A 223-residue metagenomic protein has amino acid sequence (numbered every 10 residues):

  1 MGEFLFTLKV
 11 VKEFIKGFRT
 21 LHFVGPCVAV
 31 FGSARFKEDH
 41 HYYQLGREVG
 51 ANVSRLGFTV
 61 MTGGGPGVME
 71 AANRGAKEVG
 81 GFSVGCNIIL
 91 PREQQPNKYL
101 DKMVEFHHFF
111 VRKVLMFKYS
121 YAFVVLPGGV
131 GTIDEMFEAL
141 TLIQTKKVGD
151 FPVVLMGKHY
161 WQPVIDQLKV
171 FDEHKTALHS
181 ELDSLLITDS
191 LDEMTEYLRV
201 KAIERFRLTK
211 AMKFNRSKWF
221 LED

Functional and structural regions predicted by a protein language model:
M1-C86: Glycine-rich beta-alpha loop segments
M1-V28, S184, D189-D223: SAM-dependent methyltransferases
S33-F36, I89-P91, G128-G131: Short glycine-rich anion-binding loops that position phosphate/pyrophosphate groups of nucleotides and phosphorylated
Q44, G67-V125: Acidic/glycine-enriched connector segments
G67-N73, W161-D172: Glycine-rich, charge-decorated loop segments at or immediately adjacent to ligand/cofactor-binding or catalytic sites
M69-E70, I133, T195: Short, well-ordered alpha-helical microsegments
F82-L90, L126, L140-D166, H179-S180: Short, acidic/small-residue loops that bind anionic groups at enzyme active sites
H107-M156, R205-F206: Active-site/ligand-binding-proximal alpha/beta "capping" segment
